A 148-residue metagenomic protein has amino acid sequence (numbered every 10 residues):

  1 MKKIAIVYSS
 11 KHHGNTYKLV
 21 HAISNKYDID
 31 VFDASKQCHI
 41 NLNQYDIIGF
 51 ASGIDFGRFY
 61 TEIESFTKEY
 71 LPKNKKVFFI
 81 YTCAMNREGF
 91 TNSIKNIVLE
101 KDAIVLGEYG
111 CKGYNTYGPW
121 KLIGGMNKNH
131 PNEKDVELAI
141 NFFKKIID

Functional and structural regions predicted by a protein language model:
K2-V7, K11, Y17, K26-F32 (+2 more regions): FMN-binding flavodoxin-like domain, especially the glycine-rich phosphate-binding loop
I23: Aromatic-glycine hotspot motif
C38-N43: Short amphipathic alpha-helix with an adjacent loop that forms part of the alpha/beta core around
